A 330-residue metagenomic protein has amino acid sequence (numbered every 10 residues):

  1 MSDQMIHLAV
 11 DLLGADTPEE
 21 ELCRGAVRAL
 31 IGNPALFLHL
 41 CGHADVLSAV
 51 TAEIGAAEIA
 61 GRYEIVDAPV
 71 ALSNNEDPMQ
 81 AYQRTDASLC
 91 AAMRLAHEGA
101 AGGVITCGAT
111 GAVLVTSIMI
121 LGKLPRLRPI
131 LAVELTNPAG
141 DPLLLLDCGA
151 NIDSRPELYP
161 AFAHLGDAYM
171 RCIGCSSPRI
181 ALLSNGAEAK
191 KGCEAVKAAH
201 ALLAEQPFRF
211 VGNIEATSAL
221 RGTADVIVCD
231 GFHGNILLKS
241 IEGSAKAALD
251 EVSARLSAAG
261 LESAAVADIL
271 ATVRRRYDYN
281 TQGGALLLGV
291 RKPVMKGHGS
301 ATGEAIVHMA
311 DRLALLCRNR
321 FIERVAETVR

Functional and structural regions predicted by a protein language model:
M1-S48: N-terminal phosphate-binding or glycine-rich loops at protein starts, especially the Walker A/P-loop of NTPases
A9-E20, A150-P160, K296-G303: Short, glycine-rich nucleotide/cofactor-binding loops
L12-P18, R94-V115: Glycine/serine-rich anion-binding loops at beta->alpha junctions that coordinate negatively charged ligand groups
P18-E21, N33, F37-H39, A44-D45 (+1 more regions): Glycine-rich phosphate/diphosphate-binding loop of Rossmann-like nucleotide-binding domains
L36, R62-E64, L143, F208: Short, conserved active-site loop motifs that form the nucleotide-linked donor/cofactor pocket
A56-A101: Phosphate/nucleotide-donor binding subsite
I118-L145, T223-I227, G231-R330: Glycine-rich phosphate/nucleotide-binding loop
